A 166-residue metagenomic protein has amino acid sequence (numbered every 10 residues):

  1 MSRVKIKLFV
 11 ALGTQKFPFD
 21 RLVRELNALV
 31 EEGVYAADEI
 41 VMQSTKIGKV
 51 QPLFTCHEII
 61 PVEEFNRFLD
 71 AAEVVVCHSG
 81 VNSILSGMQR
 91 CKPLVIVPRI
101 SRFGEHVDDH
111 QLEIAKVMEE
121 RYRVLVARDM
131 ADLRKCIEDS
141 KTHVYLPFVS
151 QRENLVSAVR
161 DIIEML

Functional and structural regions predicted by a protein language model:
S2-A71: Donor-nucleotide binding loops and adjacent catalytic segments primarily of GT-B fold Leloir glycosyltransferases
F17, I60-R67, H78, E105-D109 (+4 more regions): Residues at secondary-structure transition points
L22, D108, I114, T142-L146: Class I S-adenosyl-L-methionine-dependent methyltransferase catalytic core
E39, A71-V75, Y122-V124: Short active-site oxyanion
C56-I60, R123-L133: Short acidic-hydrophobic, aromatic-tinged amphipathic segments that line or gate anion-handling sites
F68-H106: A donor-sugar binding/catalytic signature common to diverse glycosyltransferases and related nucleotide-sugar
P93-D129: Nucleotide-sugar donor-binding patch of glycosyltransferase catalytic domains
D139-L166: C-terminal amphipathic helix plus adjacent low-complexity, charged tail appended to glycosyltransferase catalytic
